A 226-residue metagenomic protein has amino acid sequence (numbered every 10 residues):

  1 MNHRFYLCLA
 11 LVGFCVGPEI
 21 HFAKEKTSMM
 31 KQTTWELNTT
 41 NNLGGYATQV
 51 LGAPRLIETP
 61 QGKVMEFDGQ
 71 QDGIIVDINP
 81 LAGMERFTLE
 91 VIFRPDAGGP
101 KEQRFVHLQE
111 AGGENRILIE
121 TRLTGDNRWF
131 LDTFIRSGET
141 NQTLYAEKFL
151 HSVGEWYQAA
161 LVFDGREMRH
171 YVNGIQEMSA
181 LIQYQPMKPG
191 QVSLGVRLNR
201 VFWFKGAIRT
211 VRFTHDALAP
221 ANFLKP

Functional and structural regions predicted by a protein language model:
C15, E19-Q71, N79, A111 (+2 more regions): Extracytoplasmic low-complexity segments
E25-K26, D68-F87, L108-E110, L144-L150 (+1 more regions): Short surface loop/edge beta-strand patches of beta-sandwich-type extracellular domains that form ligand-contact sites
Q32, P80-A97, N115-E120, E155 (+1 more regions): A carbohydrate-recognition surface predominantly in extracellular/luminal proteins
I92-G98, L108-Q109, R122, L161-D164: Solvent-exposed strand-to-loop "edge" motifs in beta-rich extracellular domains
R104-T133: Glycan-recognition/cleft segments
T133-Q158: Short, aromatic/His-centered strand-loop micro-motif at the edge of beta-sheets
E155-R169: Localized edge beta-strand/strand-to-loop motifs within extracellular or lumenal beta-rich domains
A180-A207: Flexible glycan-contacting loops in extracellular carbohydrate-active proteins
